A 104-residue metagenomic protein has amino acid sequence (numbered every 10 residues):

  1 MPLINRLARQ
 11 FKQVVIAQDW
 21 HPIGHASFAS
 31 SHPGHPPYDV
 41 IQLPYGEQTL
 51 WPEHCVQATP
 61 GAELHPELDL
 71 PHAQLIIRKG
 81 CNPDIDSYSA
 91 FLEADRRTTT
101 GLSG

Functional and structural regions predicted by a protein language model:
P2-G104: Active-site alpha/beta core segments
